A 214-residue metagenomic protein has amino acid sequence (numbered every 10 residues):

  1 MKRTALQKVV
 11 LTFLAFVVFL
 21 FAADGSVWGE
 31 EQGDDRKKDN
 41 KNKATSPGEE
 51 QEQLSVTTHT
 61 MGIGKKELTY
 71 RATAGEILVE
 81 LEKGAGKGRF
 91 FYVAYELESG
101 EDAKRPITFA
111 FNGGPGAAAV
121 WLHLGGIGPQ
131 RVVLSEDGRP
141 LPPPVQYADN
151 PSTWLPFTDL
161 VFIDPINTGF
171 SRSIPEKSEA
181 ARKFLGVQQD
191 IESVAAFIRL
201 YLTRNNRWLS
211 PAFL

Functional and structural regions predicted by a protein language model:
K2-F13: Bacterial N-terminal signal peptides that target proteins for export
L11-D24: Bacterial N-terminal signal peptides
F21-G33: Bacterial Sec-dependent signal peptides at the C-terminal "C-region" and cleavage site
E30-K43, G84-L185: N-terminal cap/lid subdomain of alpha/beta-hydrolase-fold enzymes
G48-S99: N-terminal cap/lid segment of alpha/beta-hydrolase-fold proteins
L155, P165, K183-R204: Alpha/beta-hydrolase active-site loop
R207-L214: Alpha/beta-hydrolase fold nucleophile elbow
